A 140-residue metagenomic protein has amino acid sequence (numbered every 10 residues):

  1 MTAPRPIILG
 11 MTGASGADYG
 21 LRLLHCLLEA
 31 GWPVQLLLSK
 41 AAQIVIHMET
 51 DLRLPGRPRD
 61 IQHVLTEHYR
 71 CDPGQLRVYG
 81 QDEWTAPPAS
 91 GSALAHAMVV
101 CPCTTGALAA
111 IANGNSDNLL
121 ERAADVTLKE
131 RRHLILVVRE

Functional and structural regions predicted by a protein language model:
T2-H133, R139: A cross-family phosphate/adenosyl-ligand binding-site feature
